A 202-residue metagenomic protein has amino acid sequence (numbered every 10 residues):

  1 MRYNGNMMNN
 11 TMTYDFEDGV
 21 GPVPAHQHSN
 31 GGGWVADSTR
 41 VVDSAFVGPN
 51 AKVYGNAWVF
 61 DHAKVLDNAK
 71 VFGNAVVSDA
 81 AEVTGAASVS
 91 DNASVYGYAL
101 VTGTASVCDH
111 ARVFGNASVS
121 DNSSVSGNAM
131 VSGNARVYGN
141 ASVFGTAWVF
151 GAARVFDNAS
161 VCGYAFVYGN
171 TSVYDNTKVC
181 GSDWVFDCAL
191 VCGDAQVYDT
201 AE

Functional and structural regions predicted by a protein language model:
M1-Y98, T104-S106, H110-S118, N122-S124 (+4 more regions): Extended, small-residue-rich solenoid/repeat segments and analogous flexible loops that form exposed scaffolds
F60, F144, W148, R154 (+1 more regions): Intrinsically disordered, low-complexity repeat tracts
A195-V197, A201-E202: Leucine-rich solenoid repeat scaffolds
